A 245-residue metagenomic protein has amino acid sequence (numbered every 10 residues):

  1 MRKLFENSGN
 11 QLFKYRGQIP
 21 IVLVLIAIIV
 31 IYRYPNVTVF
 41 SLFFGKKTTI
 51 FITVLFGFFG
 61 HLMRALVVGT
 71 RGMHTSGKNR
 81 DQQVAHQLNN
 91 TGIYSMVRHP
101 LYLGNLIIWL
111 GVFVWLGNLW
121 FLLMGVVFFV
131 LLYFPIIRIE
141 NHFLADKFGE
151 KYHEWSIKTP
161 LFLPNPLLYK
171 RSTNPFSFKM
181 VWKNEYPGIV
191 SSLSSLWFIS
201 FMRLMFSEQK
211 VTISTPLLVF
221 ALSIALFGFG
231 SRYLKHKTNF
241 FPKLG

Functional and structural regions predicted by a protein language model:
M1-T91, I107-G245: Membrane-anchoring alpha-helices and their flanking helix-loop junctions
Y94: Catalytic beta-strand/loop module used to bind and position nucleotide/cofactor moieties in cofactor-attachment
V97-W109: Conserved SAM-binding loop
